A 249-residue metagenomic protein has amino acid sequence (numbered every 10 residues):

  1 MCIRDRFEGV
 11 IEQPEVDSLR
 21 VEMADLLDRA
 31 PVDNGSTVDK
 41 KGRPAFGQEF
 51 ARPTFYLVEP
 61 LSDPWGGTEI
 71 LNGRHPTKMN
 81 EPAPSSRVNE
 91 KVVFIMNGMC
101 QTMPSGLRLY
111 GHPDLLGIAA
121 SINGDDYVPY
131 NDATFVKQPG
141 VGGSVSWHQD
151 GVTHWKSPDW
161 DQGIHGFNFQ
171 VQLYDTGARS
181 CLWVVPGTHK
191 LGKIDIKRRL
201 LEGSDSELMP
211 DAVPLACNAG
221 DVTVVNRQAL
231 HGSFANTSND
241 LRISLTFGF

Functional and structural regions predicted by a protein language model:
M1-D5: Conserved small/polar residues in nucleotide/adenosyl-binding loops
E8-W147, T153: Non-heme Fe(II)-dependent double-stranded beta-helix
K137-P139, G187-G192, G248-F249: Short edge-strand/loop segments of extracellular domains
S144-G151, L230-S233, F247: Histidine-centered catalytic micro-motifs
W147-G166: Acidic, His- and aromatic-enriched active-site or binding-groove loops in soluble protein domains that engage sugars
Q162-G166, V171-F234: Double-stranded beta-helix
N168-V171, D240-F249: A short hydrophobic beta-strand segment most commonly corresponding to one strand of the jelly-roll/cupin
